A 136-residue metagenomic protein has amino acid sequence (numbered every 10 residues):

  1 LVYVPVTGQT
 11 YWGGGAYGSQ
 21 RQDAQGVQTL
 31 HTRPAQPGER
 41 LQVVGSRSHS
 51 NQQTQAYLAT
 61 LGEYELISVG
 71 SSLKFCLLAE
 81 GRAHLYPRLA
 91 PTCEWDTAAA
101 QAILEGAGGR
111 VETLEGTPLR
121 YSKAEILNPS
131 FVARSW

Functional and structural regions predicted by a protein language model:
L1-F75, E125-W136: Acidic beta-strand-loop-alpha-helix segment within the catalytic core of divalent metal-dependent phosphate-processing
A56-T60, F75-W136: Oxyanion/phosphate-interacting regions
